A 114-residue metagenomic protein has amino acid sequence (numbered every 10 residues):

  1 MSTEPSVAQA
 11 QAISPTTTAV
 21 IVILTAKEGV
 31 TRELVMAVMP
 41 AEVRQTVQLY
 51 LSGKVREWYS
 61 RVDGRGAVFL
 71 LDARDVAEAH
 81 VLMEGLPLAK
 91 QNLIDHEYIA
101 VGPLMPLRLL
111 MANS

Functional and structural regions predicted by a protein language model:
S2-S114: Conserved, structured core segments of small domains
